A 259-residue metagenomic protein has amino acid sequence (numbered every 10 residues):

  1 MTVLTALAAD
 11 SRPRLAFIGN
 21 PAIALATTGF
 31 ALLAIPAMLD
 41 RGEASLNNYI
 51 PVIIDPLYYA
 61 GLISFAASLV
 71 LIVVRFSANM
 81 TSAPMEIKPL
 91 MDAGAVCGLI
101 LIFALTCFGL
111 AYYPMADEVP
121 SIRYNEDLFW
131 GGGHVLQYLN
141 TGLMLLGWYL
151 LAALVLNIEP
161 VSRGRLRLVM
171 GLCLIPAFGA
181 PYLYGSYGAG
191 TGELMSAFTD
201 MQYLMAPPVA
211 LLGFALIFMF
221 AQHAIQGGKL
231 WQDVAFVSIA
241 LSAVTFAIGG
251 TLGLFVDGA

Functional and structural regions predicted by a protein language model:
M1-A259: Hydrophobic alpha-helical transmembrane segments of multi-pass integral membrane proteins
